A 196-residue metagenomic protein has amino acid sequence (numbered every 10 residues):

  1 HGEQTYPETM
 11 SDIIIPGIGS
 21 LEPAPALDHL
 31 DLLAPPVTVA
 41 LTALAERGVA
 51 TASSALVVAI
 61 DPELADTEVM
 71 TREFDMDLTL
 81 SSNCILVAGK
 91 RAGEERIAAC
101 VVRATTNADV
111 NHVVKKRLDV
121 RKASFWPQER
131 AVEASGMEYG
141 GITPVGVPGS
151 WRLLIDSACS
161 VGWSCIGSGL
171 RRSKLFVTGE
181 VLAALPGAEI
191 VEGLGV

Functional and structural regions predicted by a protein language model:
Y6, M10-V196: Extended, low-hydrophobicity, polar/charged segments
